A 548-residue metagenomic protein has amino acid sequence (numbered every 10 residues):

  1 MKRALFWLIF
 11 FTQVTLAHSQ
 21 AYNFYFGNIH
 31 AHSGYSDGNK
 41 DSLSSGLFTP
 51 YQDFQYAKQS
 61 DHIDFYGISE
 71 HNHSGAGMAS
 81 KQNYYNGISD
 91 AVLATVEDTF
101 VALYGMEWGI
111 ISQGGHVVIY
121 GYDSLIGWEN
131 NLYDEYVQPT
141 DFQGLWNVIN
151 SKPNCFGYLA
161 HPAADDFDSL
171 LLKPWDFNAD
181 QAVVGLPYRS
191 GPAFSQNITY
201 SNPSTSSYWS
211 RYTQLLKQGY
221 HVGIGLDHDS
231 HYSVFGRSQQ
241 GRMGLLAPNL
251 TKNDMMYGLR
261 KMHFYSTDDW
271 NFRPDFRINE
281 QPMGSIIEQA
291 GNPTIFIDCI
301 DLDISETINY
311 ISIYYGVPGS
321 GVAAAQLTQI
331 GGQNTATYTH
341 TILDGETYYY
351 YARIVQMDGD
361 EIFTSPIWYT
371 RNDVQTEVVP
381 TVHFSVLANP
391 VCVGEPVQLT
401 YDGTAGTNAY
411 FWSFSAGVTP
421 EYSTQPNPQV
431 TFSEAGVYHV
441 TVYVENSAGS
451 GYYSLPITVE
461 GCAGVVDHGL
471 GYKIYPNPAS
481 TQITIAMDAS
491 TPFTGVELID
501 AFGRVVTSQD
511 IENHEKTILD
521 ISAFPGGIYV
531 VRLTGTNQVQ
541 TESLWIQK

Functional and structural regions predicted by a protein language model:
Q20-V374: Extended, charged catalytic domains and RNA/DNA-binding interfaces, predominantly in divalent-metal-using enzymes
T294-F296, G394-G403, Q482-A486: A short beta-strand segment in extracellular, disulfide-stabilized domains
N309, T404-F411: Solvent-exposed loop segments of extracellular immunoglobulin-like
L327-Q333, T419-T424, S508-N513: Short beta-strand segments within Ig-like beta-sandwich modules, predominantly Fibronectin type-III
H340-D344, P426-Y438, I518-L519: Solvent-exposed segments in extracellular or luminal domains encompassing
N372-L387, P456-Y475, D488-S490, Q547-K548: Residue-level detector of functionally pivotal "anchor" positions at catalytic/ligand-binding pockets or at interdomain
A409-S413, V437-E445, G449-S450, D467-Y475 (+1 more regions): C-terminal outer-membrane/trafficking sorting elements
A409-V430: Surface-exposed, flexible coil segments in extracellular/virion-facing regions
